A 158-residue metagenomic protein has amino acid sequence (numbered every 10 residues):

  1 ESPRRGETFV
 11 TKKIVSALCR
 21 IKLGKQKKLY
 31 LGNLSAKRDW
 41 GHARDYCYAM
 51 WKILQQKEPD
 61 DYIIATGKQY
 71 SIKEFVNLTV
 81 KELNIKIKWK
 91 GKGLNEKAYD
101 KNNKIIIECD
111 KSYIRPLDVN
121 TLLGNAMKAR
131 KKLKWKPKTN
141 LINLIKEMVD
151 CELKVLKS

Functional and structural regions predicted by a protein language model:
S2: Short, flexible catalytic-loop segment of classical short-chain dehydrogenase/reductase
R5-S158: C-terminal substrate-binding subdomain of Rossmann-fold SDR/epimerase-dehydratase oxidoreductases
